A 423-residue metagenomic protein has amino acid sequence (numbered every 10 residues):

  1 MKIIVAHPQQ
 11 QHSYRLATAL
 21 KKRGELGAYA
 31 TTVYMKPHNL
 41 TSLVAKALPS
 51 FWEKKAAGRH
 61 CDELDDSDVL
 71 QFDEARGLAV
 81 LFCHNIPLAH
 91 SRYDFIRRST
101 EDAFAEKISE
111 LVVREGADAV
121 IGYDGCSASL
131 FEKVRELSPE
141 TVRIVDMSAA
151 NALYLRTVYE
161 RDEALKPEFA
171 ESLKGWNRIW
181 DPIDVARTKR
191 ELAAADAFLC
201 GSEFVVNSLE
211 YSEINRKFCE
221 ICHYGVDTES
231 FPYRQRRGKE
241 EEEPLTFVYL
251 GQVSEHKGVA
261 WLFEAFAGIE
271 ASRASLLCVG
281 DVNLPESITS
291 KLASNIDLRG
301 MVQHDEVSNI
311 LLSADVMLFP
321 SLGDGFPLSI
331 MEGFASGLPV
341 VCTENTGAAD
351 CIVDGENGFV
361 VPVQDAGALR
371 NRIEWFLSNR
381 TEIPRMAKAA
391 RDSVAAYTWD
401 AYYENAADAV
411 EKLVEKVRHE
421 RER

Functional and structural regions predicted by a protein language model:
A45, A75-I96, T141-A186: Acceptor-binding helix/loop patch of EC 2.4 sugar-transfer enzymes, predominantly nucleotide-sugar-dependent
F204, G225: Carbohydrate-associated surface elements
K239-K257, F263-A267: Conserved donor-binding/catalytic core segment of Leloir-type glycosyltransferases
E286-S308: Nucleotide-activated donor-binding/catalytic signature segment of Leloir-type glycosyltransferases, i.e., the conserved
L322: Aromatic "clamp/platform" in nucleotide-sugar-dependent glycosyltransferases that forms part of the donor/acceptor
P339-C342: Short hydrophobic beta-strand element within catalytic cores of glycosyltransferases and related nucleotide-activated
D354-G355, F359-D365, W375-R380: Conserved acidic donor-binding segment of nucleotide-sugar-dependent glycosyltransferases
A368, E382-A396, N405-D408: A short, well-ordered alpha-helix in the C-terminal region of glycosyltransferases
